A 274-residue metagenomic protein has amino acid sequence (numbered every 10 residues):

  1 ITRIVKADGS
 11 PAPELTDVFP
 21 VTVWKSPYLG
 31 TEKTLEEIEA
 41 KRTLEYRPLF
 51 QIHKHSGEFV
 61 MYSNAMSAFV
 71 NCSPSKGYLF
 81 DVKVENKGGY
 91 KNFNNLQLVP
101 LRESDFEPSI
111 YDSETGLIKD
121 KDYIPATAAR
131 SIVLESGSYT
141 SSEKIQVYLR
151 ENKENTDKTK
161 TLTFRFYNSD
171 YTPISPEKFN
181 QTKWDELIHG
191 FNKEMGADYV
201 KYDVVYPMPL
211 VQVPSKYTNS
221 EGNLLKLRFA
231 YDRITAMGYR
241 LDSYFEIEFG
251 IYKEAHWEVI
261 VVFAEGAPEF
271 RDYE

Functional and structural regions predicted by a protein language model:
I1-L79, K83-E274: Non-catalytic macromolecular-recognition regions in eukaryotic signaling proteins
